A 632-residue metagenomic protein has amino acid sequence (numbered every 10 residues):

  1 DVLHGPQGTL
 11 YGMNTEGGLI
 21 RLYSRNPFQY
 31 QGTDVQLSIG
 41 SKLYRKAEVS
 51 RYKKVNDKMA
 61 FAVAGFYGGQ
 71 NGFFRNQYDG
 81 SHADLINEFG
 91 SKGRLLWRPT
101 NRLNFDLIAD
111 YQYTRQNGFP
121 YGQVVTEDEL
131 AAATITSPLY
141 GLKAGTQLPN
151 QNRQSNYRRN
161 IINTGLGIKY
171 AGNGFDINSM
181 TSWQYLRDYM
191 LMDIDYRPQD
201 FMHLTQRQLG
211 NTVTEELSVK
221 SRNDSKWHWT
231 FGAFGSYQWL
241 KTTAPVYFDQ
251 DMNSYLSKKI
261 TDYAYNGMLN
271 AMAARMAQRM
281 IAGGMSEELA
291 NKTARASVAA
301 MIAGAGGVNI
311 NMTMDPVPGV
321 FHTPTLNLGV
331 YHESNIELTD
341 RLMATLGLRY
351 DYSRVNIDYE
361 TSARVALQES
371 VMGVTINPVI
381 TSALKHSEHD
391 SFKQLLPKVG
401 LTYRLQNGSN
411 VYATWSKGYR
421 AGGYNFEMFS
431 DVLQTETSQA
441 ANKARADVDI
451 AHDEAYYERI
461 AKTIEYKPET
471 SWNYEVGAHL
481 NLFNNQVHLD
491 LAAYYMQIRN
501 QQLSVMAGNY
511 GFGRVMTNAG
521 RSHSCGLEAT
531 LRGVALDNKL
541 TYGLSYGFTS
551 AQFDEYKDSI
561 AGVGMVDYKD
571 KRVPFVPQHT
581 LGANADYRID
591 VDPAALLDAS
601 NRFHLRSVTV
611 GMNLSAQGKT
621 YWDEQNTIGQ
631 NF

Functional and structural regions predicted by a protein language model:
T9-S91, R102-L103, N160-T164, G172-I177 (+2 more regions): Outer-membrane beta-barrel translocator/receptor signature
Q29-Y30, S38, K54-Q151, L186-M202 (+4 more regions): Periplasmic-side early beta-strands and strand-to-turn transitions of outer-membrane beta-barrels
L37-L43, Y67-N71, Y111-R115, G172 (+10 more regions): Transmembrane beta-strands of outer-membrane beta-barrel pores
S38-K46, G69-T100, Y140-I161, P198-T214 (+6 more regions): Outer-membrane beta-barrel proteins
F74-H82, F119-P149, D195-M202, P245-P318 (+5 more regions): Solvent-exposed loop segments that connect transmembrane elements
E88-G90, R98, P149-S182, Q206-D224 (+9 more regions): Outer-membrane beta-barrel transmembrane strands
G167-G172, D176-S182, R187-M192, N410-Y412 (+5 more regions): Membrane-embedded beta-barrel scaffold of Gram-negative outer-membrane proteins
K220, S225, T230, F234-S236 (+3 more regions): Gram-negative outer-membrane beta-barrel transporters
